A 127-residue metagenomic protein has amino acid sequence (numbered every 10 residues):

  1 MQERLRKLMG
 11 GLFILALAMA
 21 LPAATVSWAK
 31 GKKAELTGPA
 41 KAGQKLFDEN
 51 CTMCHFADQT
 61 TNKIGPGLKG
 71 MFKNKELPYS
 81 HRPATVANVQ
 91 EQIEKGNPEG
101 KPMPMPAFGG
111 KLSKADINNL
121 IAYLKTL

Functional and structural regions predicted by a protein language model:
M1-L8: N-terminal secretory signal peptides that target proteins for export/translocation
G11-A23: Bacterial N-terminal signal peptides
T25-L46: Electrostatic cytochrome c docking/interface patches
G43, F47-A57, L120: The canonical Cys-X-X-Cys-His
K45, N62-I64, G70-L127: Extracytoplasmic electron-transfer domains, predominantly the class I c-type cytochrome c fold
